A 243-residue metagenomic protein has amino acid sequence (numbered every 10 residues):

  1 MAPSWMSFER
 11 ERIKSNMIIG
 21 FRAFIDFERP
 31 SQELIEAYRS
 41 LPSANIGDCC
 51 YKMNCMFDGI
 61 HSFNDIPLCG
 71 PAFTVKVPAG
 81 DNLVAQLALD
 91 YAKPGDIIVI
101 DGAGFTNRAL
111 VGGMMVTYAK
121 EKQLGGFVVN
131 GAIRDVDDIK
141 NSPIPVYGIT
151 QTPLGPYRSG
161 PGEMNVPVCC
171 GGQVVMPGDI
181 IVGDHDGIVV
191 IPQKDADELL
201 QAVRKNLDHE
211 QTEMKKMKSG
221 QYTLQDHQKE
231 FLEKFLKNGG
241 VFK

Functional and structural regions predicted by a protein language model:
P3-P177, I191-K243: Feature captures the catalytic cores and cofactor-binding loops of soluble hydro-lyases/lyases that act on carboxylate
I181: C-terminal binding/interaction regions
D184: Beta-strand-loop-alpha-helix segment that lines the small-molecule cofactor/substrate pocket of alpha/beta enzymes
